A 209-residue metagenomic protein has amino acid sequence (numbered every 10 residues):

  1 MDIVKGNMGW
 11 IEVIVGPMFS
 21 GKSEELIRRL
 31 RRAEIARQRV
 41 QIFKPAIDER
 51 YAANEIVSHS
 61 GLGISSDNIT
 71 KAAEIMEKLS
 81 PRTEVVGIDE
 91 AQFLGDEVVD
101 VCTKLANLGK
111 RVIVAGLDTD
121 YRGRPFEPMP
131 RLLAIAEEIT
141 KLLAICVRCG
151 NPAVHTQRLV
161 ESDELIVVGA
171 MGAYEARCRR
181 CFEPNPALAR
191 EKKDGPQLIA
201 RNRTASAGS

Functional and structural regions predicted by a protein language model:
M1-P81, D120-R131, K141-A144, V160 (+1 more regions): Conserved P-loop
E34, A106-N107: Anion (oxyanion) recognition and catalysis
P81-V85, A91: Short acidic/histidine-rich motifs immediately flanking catalytic phosphotransfer sites in two-component signaling
G87, R111-D118: Structural recognition of the conserved hydrophobic beta-strand(s) that form the central parallel beta-sheet of P-loop
E90-L105, T119-F126: Conserved ATPase-coupling elements of RecA-like P-loop NTPase cores
A136: Short basic (Lys/Arg) and small-residue
L143-D163: A charged, well-structured terminal subsegment
